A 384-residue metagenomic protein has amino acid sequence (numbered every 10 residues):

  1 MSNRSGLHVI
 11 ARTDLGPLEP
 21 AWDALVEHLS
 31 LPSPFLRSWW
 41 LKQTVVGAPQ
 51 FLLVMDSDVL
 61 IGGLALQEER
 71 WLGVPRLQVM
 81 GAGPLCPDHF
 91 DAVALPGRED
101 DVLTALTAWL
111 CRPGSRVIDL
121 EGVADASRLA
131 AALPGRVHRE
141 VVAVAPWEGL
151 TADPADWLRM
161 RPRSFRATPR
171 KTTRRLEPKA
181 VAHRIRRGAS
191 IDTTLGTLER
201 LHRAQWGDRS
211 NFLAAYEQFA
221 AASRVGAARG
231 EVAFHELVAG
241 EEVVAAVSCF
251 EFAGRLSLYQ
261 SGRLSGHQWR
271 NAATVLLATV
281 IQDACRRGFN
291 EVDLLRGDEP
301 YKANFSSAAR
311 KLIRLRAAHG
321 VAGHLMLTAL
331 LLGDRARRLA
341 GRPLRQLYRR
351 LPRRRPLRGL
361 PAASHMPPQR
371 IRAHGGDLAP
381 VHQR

Functional and structural regions predicted by a protein language model:
M1-S2, L31-S38, P84-V93: Short N-terminal helix-initiation segments at or just after the protein's N-terminus
S2-S5, E68, L129-M160, N290-P352 (+1 more regions): Active-site/acyl-donor-binding loops of N-acyltransferases
G6-V79, G122-A145, D153, W157-W269 (+1 more regions): A conserved beta-strand-loop-helix scaffold within acyl/acetyltransferase catalytic domains
A11, P87-D91, D100-D101, A130 (+9 more regions): Low-complexity, flexible helical/coil segments
T13, P96, R187-A189, R316-H319: Residues at the C-termini of beta-strands that transition into short coil/loop
A48-P49, W71-V142, A253-R310, A317: Acyl-donor binding region in acyl/amide transferases
R116, A167-P178, D334-L344: Short, cationic low-complexity segments
